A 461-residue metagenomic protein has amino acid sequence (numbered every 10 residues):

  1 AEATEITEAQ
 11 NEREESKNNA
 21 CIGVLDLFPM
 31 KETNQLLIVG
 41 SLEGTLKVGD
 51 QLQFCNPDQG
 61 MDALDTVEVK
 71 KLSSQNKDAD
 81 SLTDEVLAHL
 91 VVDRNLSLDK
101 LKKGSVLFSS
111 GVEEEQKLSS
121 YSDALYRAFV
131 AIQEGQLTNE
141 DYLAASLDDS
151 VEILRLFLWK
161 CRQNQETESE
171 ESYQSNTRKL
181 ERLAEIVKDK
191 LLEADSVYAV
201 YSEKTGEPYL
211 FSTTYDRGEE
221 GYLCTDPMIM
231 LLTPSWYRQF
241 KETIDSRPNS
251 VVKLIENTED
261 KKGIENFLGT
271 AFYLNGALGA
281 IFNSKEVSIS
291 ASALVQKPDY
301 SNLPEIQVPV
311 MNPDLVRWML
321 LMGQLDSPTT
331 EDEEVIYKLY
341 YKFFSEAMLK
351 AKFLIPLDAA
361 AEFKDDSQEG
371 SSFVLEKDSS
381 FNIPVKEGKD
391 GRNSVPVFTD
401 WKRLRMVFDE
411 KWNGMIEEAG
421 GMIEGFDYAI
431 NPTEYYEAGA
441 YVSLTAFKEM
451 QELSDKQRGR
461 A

Functional and structural regions predicted by a protein language model:
A1, E5-T7, N18, V86: N-terminal cationic amphipathic segment used for targeting or macromolecule association
E2-R13, E115-A461: An interfacial alpha-helical scaffold signature
S16-E43, D50-Q116: Beta-strand/loop-dominated core regions that host nucleotide or nucleotide-derived cofactor-binding catalytic loops
V48-Q51, D409: A short secondary-structure junction signal
